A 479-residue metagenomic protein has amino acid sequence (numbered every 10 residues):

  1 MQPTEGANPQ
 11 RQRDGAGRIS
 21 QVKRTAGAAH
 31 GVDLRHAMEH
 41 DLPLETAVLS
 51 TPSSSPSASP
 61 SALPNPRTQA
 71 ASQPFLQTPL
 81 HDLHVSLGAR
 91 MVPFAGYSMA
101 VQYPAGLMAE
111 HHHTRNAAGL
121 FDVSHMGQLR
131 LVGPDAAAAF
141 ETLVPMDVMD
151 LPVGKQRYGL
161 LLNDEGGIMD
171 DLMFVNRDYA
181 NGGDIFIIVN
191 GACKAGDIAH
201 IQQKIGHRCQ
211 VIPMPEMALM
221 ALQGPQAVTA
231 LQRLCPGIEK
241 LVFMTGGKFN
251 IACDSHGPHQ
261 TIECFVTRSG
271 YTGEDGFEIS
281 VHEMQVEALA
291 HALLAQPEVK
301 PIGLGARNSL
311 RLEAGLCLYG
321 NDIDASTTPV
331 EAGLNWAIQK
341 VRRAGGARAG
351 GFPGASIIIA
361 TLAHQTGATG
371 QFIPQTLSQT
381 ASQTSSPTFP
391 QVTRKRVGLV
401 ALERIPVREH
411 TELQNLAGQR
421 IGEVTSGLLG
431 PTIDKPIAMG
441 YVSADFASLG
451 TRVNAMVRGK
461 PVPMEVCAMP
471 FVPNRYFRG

Functional and structural regions predicted by a protein language model:
Q2-S55, A62-P93, M99-V101, N176-G479: Conserved, structured C-terminal
P74-V148: Intrinsically disordered, low-complexity, positively charged segments
N116-D184, I188-G206: Extended, compositionally biased flexible segments
